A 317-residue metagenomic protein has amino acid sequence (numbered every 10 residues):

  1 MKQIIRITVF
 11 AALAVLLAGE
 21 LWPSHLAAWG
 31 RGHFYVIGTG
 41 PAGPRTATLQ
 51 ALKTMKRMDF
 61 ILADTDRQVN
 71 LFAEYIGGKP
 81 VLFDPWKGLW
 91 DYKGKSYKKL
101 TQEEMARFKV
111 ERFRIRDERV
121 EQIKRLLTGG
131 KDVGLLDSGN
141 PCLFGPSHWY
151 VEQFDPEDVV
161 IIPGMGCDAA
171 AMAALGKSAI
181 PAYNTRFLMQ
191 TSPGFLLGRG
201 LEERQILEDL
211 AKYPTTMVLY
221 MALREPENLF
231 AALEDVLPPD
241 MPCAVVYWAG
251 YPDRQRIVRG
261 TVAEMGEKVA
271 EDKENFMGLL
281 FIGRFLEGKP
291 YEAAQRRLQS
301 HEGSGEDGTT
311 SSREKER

Functional and structural regions predicted by a protein language model:
M1-T8: Bacterial N-terminal signal peptides that target proteins for export
F10-E20: Bacterial N-terminal signal peptides
H25-I162: Class I S-adenosyl-L-methionine
A28-V36, F108-R112, G129-V133, F195-R317: A contiguous loop/helix-start segment that scaffolds small-molecule binding in enzyme catalytic cores
R67-V69, C142, C167, E225 (+1 more regions): Alpha-helix capping/helix-boundary segments
L100-I115, S178-T191, T261-K273: A polyampholytic, Gly/Pro-enriched intrinsically disordered region
D137-Y213: Class I SAM-dependent methyltransferase SAM-binding "motif I" and its flanking Rossmann-like core
